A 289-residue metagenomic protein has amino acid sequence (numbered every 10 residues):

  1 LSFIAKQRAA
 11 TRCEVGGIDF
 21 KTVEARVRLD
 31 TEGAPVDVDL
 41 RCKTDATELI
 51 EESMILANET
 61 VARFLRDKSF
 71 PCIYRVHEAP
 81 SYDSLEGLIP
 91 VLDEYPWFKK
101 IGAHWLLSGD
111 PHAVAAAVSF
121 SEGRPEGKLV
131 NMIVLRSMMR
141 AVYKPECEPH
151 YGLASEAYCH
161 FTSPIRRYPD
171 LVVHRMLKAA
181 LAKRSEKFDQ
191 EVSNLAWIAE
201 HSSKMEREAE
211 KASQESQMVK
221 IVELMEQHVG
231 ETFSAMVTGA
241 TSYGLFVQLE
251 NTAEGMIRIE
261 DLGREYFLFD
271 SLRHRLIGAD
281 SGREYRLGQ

Functional and structural regions predicted by a protein language model:
L1-F269, R273-H274: Electropositive polyanion-binding surfaces
I221, G278-R283: Short beta-alpha junctions and helix-cap segments that line functional grooves
Y285-Q289: Short, intrinsically disordered, charge-balanced linker/junction segments flanking boundaries in proteins
